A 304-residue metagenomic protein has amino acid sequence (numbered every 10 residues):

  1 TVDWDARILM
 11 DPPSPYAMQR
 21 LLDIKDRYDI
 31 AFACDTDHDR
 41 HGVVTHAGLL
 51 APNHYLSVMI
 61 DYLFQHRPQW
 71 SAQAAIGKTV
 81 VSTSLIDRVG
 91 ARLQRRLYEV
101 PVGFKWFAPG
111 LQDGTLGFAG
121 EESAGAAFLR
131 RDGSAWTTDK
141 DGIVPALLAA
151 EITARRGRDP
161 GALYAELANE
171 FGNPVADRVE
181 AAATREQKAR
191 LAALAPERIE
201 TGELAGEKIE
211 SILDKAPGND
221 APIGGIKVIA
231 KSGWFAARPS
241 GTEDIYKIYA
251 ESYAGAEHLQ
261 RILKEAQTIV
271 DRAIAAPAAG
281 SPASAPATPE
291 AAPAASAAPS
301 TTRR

Functional and structural regions predicted by a protein language model:
T1, T36, T45, T79 (+12 more regions): Residue-identity detector for threonine
T1-R156, P160-N169: Phosphate-binding chemistry for phosphorylated carbohydrates and sugar-nucleotides
R158-A285: Catalytic-core signal marking the mid-to-C-terminal active-site face
S284-R304: Long, low-complexity, intrinsically disordered segments
